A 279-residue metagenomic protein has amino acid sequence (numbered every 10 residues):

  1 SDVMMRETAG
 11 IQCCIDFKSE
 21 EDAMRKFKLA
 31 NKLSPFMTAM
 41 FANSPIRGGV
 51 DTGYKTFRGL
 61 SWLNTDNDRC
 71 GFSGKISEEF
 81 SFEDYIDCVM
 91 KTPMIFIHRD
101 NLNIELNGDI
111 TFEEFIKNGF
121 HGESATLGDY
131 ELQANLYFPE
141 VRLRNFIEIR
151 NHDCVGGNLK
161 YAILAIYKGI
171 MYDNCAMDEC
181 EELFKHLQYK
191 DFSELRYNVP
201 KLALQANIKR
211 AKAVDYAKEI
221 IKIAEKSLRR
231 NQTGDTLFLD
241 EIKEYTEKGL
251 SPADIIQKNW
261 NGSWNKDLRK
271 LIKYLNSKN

Functional and structural regions predicted by a protein language model:
S1, M5, I166, K243-Y245: Mature, function-bearing regions of proteins
S1-R142: Loop-rich catalytic cores of soluble enzymes, especially ATP-dependent carboxylate-amine ligases and other
G53-L60, K190, I242-A253: Amphipathic alpha-helical surface "interface" segments used for docking/oligomerization or membrane association within
K75-I97, A211-L239: An exposure/low-complexity boundary signal
E78-F82, E105, F120-E123, L127-Y130 (+7 more regions): Intrinsic-disorder-associated interaction segments
L106-N118, N135-L136, L143, I147 (+5 more regions): Acidic, mature catalytic/reactive cores of soluble proteins
F146-D235: Substrate-recognition/cap regions that form aromatic- and gly/pro-loop-enriched pockets for small-molecule ligands
A224-N279: C-terminal amphipathic alpha-helical interaction region
